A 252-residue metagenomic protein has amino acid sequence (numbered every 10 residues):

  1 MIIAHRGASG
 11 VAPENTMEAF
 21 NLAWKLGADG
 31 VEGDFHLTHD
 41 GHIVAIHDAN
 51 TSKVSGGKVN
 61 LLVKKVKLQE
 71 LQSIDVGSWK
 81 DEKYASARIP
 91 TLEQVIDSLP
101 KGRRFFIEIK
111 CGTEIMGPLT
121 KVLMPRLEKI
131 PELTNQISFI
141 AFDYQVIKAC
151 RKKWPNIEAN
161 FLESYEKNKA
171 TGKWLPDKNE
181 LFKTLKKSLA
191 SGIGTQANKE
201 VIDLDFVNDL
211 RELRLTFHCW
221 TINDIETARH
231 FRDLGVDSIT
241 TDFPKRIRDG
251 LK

Functional and structural regions predicted by a protein language model:
M1-K252: Phosphate-group recognition and catalysis centered on beta-loop-alpha active-site segments
